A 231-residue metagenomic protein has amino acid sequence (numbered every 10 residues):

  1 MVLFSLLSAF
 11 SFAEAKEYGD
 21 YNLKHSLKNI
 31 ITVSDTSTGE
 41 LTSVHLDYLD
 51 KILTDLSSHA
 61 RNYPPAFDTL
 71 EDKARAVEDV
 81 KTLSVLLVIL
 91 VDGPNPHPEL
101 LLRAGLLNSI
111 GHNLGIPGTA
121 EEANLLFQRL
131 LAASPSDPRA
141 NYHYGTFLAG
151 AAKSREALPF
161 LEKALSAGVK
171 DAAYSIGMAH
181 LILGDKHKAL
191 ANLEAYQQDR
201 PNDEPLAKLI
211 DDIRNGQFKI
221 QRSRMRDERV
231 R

Functional and structural regions predicted by a protein language model:
M1-A9: Bacterial N-terminal signal peptides
Y18-D47, K51, L190-R231: Terminal, low-structured helical/coil segments at or just beyond the last alpha-helical repeat
E40-T69, N95-H112: Amphipathic alpha-helical repeat scaffolds of TPR domains
L41, D72-P94, T119-A133: Amphipathic alpha-helices of TPR/Sel1-like and other helical repeat/solenoid scaffolds
L53-A60, L87-N95, L131, L165 (+2 more regions): A conserved position within tetratricopeptide repeats
Y63-E71, G105, S109-P117, A151-A152 (+3 more regions): Short coil/turn linking the two alpha-helices of tandem helical-hairpin repeats
P98-S175, A179-I182: Alpha-helical adaptor scaffolds
